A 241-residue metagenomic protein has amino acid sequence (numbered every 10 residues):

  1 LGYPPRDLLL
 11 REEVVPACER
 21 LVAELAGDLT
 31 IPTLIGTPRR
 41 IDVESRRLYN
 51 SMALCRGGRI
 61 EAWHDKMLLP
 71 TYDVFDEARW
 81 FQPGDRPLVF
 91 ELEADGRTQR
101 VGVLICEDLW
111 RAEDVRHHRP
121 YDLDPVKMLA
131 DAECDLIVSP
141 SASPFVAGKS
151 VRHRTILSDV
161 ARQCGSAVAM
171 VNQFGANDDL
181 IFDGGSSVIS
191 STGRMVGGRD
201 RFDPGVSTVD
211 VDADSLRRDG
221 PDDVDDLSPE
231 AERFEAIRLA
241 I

Functional and structural regions predicted by a protein language model:
L1-I241: Enzyme catalytic cores with a strong preference for nitrogen-chemistry domains
